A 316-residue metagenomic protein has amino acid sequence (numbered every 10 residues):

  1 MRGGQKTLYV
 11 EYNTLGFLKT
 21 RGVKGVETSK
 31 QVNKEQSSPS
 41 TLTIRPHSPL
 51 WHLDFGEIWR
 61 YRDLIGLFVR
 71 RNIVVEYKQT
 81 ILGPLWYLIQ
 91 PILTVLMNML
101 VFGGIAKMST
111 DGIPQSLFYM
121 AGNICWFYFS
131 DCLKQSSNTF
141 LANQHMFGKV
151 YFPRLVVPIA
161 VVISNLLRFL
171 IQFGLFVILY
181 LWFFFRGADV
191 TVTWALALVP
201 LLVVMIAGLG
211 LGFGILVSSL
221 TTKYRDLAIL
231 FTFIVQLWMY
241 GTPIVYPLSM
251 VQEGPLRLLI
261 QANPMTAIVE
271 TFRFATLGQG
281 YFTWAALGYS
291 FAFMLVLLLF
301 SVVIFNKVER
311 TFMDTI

Functional and structural regions predicted by a protein language model:
Q5: Secreted glycan hydrolases and related glycan-binding modules that recognize and/or cleave
L8, Y12-I316: Hydrophobic transmembrane alpha-helices and immediately adjacent juxtamembrane helices of multi-pass inner-membrane
